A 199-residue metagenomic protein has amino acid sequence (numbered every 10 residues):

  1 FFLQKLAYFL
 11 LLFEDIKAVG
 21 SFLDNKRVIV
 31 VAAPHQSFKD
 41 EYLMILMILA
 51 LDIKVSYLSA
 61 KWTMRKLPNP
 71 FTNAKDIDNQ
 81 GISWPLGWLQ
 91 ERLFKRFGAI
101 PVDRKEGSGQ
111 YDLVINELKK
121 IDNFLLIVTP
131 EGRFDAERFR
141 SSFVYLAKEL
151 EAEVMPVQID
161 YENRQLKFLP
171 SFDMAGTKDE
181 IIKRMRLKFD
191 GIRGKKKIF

Functional and structural regions predicted by a protein language model:
F1-K17: N-terminal membrane-anchoring alpha-helices
L12-K188: Soluble catalytic domains of membrane acyltransferases
L187-F199: Charged phosphate-binding loop/patch that engages nucleotide di/tri-phosphates or the phosphate backbone of nucleic
